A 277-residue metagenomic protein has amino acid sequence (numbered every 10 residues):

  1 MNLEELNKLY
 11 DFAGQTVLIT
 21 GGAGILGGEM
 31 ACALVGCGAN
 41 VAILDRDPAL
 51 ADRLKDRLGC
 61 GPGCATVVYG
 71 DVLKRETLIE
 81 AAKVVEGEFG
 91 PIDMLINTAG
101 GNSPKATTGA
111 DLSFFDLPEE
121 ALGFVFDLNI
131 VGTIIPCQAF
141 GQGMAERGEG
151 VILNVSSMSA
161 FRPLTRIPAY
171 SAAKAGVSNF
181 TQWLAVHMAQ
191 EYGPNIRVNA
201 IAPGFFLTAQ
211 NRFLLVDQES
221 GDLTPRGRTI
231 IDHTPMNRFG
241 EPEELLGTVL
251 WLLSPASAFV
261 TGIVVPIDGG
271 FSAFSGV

Functional and structural regions predicted by a protein language model:
N2-L9, R162, L250, T261-V277: Short C-terminal tail/terminal secondary-structure segment of NAD(P)H-dependent dehydrogenase/reductase domains
Y10-A42: Canonical Rossmann dinucleotide-binding motif of NAD(H)/NADP(H)-dependent dehydrogenases/reductases, specifically
E80-G87, A106-D127: Active-site Tyr-X3-Lys motif and surrounding loop/helix of classical short-chain dehydrogenase/reductase
G101, F115-I134, E149, L153 (+2 more regions): Catalytic Tyr-X3-Lys loop
N129, A200, D222-A256, V260 (+1 more regions): C-terminal helical subdomain
C137, A173, T181: Active-site helix of classical SDR
S157: Residue(s) in the substrate-gating loop at a strand-loop-helix junction that position the organic substrate next
Y192, R197, V260-G262: Short, small/polar-rich loop/turn modules that mediate ligand/substrate recognition or access, typified
